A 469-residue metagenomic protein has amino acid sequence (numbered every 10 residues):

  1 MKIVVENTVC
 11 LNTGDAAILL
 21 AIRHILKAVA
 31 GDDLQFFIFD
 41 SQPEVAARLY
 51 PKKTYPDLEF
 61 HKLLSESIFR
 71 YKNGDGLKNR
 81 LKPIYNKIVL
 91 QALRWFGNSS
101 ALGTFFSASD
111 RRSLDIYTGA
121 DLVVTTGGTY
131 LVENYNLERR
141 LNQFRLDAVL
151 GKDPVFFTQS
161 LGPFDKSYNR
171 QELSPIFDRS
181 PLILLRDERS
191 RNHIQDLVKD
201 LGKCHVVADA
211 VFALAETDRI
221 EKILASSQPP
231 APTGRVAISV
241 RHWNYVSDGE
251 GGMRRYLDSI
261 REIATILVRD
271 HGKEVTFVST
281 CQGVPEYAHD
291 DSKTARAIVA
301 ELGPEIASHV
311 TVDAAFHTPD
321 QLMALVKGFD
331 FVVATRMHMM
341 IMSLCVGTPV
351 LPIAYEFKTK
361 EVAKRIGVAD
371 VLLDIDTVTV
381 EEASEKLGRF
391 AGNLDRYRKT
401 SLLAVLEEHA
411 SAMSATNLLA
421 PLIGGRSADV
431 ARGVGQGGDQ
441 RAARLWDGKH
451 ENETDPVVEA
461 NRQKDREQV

Functional and structural regions predicted by a protein language model:
M1-V469: Active-site anion-handling motifs in enzyme catalytic cores
